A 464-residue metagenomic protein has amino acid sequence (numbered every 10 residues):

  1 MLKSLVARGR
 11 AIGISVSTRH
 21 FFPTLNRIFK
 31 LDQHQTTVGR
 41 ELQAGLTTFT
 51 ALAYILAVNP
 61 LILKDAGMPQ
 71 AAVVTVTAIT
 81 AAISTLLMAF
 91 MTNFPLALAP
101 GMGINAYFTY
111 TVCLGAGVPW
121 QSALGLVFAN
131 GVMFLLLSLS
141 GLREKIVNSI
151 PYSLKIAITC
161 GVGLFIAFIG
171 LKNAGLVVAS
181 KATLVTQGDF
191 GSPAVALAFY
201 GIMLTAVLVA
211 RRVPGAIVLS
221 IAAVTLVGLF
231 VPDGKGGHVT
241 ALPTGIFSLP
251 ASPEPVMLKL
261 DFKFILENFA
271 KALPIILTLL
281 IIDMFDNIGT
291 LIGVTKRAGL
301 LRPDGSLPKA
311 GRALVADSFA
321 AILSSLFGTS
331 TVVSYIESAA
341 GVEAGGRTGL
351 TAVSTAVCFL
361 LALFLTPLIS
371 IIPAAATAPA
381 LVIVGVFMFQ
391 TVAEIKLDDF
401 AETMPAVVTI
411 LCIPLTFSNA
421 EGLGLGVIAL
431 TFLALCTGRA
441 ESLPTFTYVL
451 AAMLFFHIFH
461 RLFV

Functional and structural regions predicted by a protein language model:
L2-L5, G9-A72, T186-Q187, I221-G311 (+1 more regions): Helix-loop-helix hairpins and the membrane-proximal interhelical loops of multi-pass alpha-helical transport proteins
P23-N59, T80, G101-Y110, L114-V162 (+1 more regions): Helix-loop-helix junctions within the multi-pass membrane cores of secondary transporters/permeases
L42, I62, I146, G215 (+3 more regions): Residue-level signature of catalytic and energy-coupling elements of molecular machines, predominantly ATP/GTP-dependent
L61-A72, V112-S122, A272, P373 (+1 more regions): Helix-coil boundary and interhelical linker segments in multi-pass alpha-helical membrane proteins
G67-L86: Loop-to-helix transition at the N-terminal end of transmembrane alpha-helices
A81-M102, M133: Juxtamembrane transmembrane-helix boundary signature
A116-F230, V353-V464: Membrane-embedded alpha-helical modules
